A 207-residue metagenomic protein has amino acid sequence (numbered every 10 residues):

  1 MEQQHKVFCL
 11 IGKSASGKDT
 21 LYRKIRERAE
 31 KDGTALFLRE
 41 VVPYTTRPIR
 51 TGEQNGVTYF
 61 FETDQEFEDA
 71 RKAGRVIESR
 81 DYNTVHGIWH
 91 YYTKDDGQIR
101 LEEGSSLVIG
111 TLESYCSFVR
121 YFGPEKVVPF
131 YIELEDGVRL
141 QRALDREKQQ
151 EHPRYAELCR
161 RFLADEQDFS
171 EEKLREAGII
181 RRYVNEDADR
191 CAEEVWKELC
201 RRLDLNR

Functional and structural regions predicted by a protein language model:
L10: Hydrophobic anchor at the beta1->P-loop junction of P-loop NTPases
K13: P-loop (Walker A) phosphate-binding loop of NTP-binding proteins
S16: ATP-binding Walker
D19: Walker A/P-loop
D32-I49: Short beta-strand-centered segment that lines the nucleotide-binding/catalytic pocket of NTP-utilizing
T45-S106, G110-L112: ATP-dependent small-molecule kinase phosphotransfer cores that center on conserved nucleotide phosphate-binding segments
L107-T111, G123-D145: Conserved phosphate-donor/acceptor-positioning beta-strand/loop module used by diverse small-molecule
K148-L199, N206: Small-molecule kinase domains that catalyze NTP-dependent phosphoryl transfer to phosphate-bearing small molecules
